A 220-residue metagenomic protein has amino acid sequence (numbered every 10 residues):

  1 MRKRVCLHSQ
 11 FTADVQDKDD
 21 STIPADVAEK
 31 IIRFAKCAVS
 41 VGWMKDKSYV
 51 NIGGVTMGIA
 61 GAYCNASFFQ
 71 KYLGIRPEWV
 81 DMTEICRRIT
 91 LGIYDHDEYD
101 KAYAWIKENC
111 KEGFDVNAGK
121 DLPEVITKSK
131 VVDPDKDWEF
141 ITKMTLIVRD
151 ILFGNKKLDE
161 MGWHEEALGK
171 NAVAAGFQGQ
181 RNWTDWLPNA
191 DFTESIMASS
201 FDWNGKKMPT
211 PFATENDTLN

Functional and structural regions predicted by a protein language model:
M1-N220: An N-terminal assembly and electron-transfer interface module characteristic of large anaerobic redox and radical
